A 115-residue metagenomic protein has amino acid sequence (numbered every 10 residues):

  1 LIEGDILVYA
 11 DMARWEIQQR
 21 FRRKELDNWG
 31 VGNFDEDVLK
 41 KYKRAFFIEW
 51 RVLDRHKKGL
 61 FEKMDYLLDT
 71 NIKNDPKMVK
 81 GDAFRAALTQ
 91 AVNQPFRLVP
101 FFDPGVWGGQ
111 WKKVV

Functional and structural regions predicted by a protein language model:
L1: Conserved nucleotide-sensing/catalytic segment adjacent to the nucleotide-binding pocket in NTP-handling enzymes
G4-A10: A short beta-strand element within the Helicase C-terminal
A10, W15, R23-D27, R44-V115: NTP-dependent small-molecule kinase module
L26-K40: Contiguous ligand/interfacial binding patches
